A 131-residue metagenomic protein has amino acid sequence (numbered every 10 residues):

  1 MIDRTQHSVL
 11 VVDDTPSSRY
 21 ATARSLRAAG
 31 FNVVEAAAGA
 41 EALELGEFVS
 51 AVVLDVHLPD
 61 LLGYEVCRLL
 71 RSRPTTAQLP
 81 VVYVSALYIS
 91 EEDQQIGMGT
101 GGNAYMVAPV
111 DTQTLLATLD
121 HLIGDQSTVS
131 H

Functional and structural regions predicted by a protein language model:
P16-V34: Two-component/phosphorelay signaling modules centered on CheY-like receiver
E35-A51: Acidic, metal-coordinating helix/loop segments flanking the phosphotransfer/catalytic sites of two-component signaling
A38, L62-R68: Acidic catalytic/metal-coordinating carboxylates
D55: Active-site residues of response regulator receiver
P59, R68, A77, I89 (+1 more regions): The feature encodes the CheY-like receiver
E65, Y88-M106, A117: Alpha4 helix (beta4-alpha4-beta5 surface) of REC/receiver domains from two-component response regulators
V84-S85: Hydrophobic/aromatic residues positioned on beta-strands within the core alpha/beta folds
V110-L119: C-terminal output helix
